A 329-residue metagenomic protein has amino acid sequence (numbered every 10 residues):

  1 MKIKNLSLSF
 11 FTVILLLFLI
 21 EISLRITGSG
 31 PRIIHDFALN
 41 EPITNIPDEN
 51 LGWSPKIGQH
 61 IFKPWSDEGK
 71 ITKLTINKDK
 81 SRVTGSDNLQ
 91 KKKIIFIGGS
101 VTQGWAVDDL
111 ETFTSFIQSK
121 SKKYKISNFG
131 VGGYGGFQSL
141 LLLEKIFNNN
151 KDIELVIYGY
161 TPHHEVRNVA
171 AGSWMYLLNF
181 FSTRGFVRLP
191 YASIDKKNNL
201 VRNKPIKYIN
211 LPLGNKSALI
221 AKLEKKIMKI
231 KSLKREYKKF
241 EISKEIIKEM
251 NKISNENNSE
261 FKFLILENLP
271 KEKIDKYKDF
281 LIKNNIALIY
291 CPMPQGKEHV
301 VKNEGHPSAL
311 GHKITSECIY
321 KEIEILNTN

Functional and structural regions predicted by a protein language model:
L6-L8, N303-N329: Histidine-centered active-site loop/cap adjacent to the catalytic His in serine esterases/O-acetyl transfer systems
L8-S23: Hydrophobic membrane-insertion alpha-helices, especially the h-region of bacterial N-terminal signal peptides
S23-I34, N168-V169: Helix-to-loop transition at the C-terminal end of transmembrane segments
S29-K120, P294-H299, N329: Membrane/wall-proximal cationic-aromatic binding patches
K93-I95, Q103-F181, A192: Conserved SGNH/GDSL esterase-like catalytic core that processes O-acyl groups on lipids and polysaccharides
G136, L140, F240, K244 (+1 more regions): Short, amphipathic alpha-helical "lid/cap" segments that border enzyme active or binding sites
T161-L281, I286, C291-V301: Serine-dependent acyl-ester chemistry module
